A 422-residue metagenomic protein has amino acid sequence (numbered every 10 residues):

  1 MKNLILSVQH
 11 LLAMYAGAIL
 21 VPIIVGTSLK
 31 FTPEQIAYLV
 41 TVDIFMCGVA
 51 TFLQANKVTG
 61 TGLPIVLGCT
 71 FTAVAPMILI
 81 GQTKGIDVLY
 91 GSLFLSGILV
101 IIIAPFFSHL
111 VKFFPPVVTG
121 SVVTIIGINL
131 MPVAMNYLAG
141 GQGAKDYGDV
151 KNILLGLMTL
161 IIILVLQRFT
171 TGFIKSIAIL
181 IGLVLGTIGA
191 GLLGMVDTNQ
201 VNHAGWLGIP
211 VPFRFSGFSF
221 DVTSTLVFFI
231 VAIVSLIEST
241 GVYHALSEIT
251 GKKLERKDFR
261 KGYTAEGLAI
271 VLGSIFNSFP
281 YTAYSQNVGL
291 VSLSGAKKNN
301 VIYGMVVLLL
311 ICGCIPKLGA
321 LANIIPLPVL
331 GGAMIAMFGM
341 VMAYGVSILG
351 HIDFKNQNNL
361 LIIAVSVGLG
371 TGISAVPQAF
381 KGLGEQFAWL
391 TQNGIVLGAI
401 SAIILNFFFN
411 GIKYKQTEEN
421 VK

Functional and structural regions predicted by a protein language model:
M1-I65, T72-Q82: N-terminal signal-anchor module of multipass membrane proteins
M1-L6, T198-F213, E248-K252, G262 (+1 more regions): Intrinsically disordered, low-complexity non-transmembrane regions of multi-pass membrane transporters
L6-M14, A18, G148-L160, I177-A178 (+3 more regions): Hydrophobic, membrane-embedded alpha-helices of multi-pass small-molecule transporters
A18-P22, G26, T159-F169, I177 (+3 more regions): Juxtamembrane interface elements at the cytosolic ends of transmembrane helices in multi-pass membrane proteins
G26-G60, V227-N299, E419-V421: Membrane-embedded helical hairpins/re-entrant loop segments and their flanking transmembrane helices within multi-pass
Y38, T59-A73, K112-S121, I174-L180 (+3 more regions): Short, non-helical or kinked segments that cap or interrupt transmembrane helices
P76-Q82, Q167, N287-V301, L308-C312: Interfacial segments of multi-pass membrane proteins
Q82-D197, V306, I311-E418: Membrane-embedded alpha-helical modules
